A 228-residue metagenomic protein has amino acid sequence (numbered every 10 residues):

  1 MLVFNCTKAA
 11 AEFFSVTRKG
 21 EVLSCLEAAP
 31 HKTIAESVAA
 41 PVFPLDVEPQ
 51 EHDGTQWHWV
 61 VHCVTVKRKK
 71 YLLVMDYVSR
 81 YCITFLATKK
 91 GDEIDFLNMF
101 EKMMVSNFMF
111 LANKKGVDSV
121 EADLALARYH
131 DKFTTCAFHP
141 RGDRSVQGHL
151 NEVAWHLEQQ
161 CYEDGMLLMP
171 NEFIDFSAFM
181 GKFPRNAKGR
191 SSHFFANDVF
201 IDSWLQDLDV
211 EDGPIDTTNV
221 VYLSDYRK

Functional and structural regions predicted by a protein language model:
M1-T55: Short, compositionally biased leader-like segments
Q56-D95: A short, conserved beta-strand element enriched in hydrophobic/aromatic residues
K90-S106: A short, polar/charged loop-to-alpha-helix boundary motif
M104-F108, A112, C161: Eukaryotic basic, amphipathic alpha-helical target segments in cytosolic regions
F110-H149: Cysteine/selenocysteine-centered motifs that mediate thiol-based redox chemistry or coordinate metal-sulfur cofactors
V153-G165: Terminal interaction modules at protein C-ends
E172-F183: Long, charge-rich alpha-helical interaction segments
F194-A196, I201-D202, E211-R227: Short hydrophobic short-linear motifs embedded in intrinsically disordered terminal tails or helical linkers
